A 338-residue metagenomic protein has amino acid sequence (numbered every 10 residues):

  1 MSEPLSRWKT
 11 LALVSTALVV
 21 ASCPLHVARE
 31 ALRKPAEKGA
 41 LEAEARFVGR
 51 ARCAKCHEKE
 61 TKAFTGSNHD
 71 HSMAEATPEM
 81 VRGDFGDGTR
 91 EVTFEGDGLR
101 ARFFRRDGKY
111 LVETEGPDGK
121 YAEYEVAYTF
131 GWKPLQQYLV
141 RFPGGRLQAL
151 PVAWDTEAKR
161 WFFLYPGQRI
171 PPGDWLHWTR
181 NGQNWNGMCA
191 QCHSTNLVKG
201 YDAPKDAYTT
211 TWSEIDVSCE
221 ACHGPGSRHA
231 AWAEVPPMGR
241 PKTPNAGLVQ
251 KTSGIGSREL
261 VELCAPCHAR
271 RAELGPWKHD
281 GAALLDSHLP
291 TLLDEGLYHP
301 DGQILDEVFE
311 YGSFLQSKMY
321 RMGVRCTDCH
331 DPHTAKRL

Functional and structural regions predicted by a protein language model:
E3-S15: N-terminal Sec-pathway targeting helices
A12-H26: Hydrophobic membrane-insertion alpha-helices, especially the h-region of bacterial N-terminal signal peptides
E30-E37, E44, A51, K59-G131 (+5 more regions): Primarily the internal scaffold of c-type cytochrome electron-transfer domains, especially repeated/multiheme c-type
M188-H193: Long, basic N-terminal domains or extensions that often function in RNA/ssDNA interaction or organelle/cellular
